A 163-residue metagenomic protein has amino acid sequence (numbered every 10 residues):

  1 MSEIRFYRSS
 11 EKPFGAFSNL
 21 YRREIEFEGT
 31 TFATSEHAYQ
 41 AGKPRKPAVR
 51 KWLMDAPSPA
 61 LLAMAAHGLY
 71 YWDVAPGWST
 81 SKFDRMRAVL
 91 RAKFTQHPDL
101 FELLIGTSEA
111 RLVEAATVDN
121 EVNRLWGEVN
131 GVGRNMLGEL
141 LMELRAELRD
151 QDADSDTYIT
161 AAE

Functional and structural regions predicted by a protein language model:
M1-E163: Charged, low-complexity intrinsically disordered segments
